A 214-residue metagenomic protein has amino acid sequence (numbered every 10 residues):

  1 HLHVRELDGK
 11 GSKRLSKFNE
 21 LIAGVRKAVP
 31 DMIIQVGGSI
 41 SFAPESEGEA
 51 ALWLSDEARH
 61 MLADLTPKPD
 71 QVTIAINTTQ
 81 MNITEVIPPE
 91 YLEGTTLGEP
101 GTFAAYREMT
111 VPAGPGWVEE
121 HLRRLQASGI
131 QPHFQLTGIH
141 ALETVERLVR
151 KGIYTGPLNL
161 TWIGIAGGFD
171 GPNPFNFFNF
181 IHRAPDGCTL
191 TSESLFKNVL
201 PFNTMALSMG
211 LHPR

Functional and structural regions predicted by a protein language model:
H1-L2, V25, A206: Hydrophobic alpha-helical segments that mediate membrane insertion or helix-helix packing
H1-L21, W162-A166: Glycine-rich, proline-tolerant flexible connector loops at the mouths of alpha/beta enzymes
H1-L7, I33-S39, F134-Q135: Short beta-strand segments at enzyme active-site cores
L7-G9, S41-P44, V145: Short, active-site-adjacent cap segments at secondary-structure transitions
K10-G38, H121-A127, N179-G187: Alpha-helix-loop-beta-strand connector modules within alpha/beta enzyme cores
G11-L15, E47-E49, G171-P172: Short, solvent-exposed loop/turn segments at secondary-structure boundaries
L21-P112: Active-site beta->alpha loop and helix N-cap motifs at the rims of alpha/beta catalytic domains
Q71-R214: Catalytic alpha/beta core domains of metabolic enzymes, predominantly
